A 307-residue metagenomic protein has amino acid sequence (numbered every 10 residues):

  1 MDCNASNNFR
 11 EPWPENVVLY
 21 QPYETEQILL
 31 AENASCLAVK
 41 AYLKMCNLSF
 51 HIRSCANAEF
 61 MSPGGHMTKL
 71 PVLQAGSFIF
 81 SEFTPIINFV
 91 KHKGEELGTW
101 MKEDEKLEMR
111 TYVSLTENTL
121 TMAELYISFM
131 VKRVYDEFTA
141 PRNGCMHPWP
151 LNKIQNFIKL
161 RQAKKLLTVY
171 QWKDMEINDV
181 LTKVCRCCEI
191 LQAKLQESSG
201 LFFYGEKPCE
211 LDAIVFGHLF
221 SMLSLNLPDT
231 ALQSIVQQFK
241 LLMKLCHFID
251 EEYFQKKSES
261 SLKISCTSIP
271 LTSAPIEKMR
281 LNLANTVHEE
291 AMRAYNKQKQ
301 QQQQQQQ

Functional and structural regions predicted by a protein language model:
M1-F157, F203, I276-Q300, Q307: GST-like domain detector, emphasizing the conserved glutathione-binding G-site in the N-terminal thioredoxin-like
Y23-T25, M45, S49, I79 (+10 more regions): Short amphipathic alpha-helical interaction elements and helix-loop-helix interfaces that mediate dimerization
I52-E59, E206, E259-I269: Acidic carboxylate-rich catalytic motifs and surrounding loops in phosphoryl-/glycosyl-chemistry enzymes
S81-E82, C209, T272: A diffuse structural propensity rather than consistent per-protein peaks
M122-H247, Q307: GST-like fold's C-terminal all-alpha helical module
Q237-Q307: Pan-eukaryotic secretory-pathway lumenal catalytic ectodomains of glycan-active enzymes
